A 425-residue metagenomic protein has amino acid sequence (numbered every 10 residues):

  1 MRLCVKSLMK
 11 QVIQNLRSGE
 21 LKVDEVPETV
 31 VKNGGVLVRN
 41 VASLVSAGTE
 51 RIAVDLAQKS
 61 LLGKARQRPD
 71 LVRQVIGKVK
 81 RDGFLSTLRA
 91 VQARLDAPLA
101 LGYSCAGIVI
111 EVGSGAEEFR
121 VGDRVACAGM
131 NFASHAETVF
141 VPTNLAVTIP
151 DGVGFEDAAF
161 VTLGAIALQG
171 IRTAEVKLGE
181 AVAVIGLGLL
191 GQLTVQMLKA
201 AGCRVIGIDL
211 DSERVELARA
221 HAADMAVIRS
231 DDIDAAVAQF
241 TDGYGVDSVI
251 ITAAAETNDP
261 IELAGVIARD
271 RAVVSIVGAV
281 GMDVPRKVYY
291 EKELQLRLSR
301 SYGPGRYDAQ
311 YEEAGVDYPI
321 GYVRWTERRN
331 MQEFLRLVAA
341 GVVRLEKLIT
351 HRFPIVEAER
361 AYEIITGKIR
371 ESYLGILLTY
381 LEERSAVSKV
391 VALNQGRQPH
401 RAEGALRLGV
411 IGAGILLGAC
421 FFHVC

Functional and structural regions predicted by a protein language model:
C4-A100, L377-R397: Short N-terminal strand-loop motif that marks the start of NAD(P)H/FAD-dependent oxidoreductase cofactor-binding domains
L85-L99, S104-M130: A glycine-/small-residue-rich N-terminal strand-loop-strand element that serves as the cofactor-binding glycine loop
R120, G152-G154, E175-A181, Y244 (+1 more regions): Short helix-loop-beta connector
R124, N131, E156-D231: Mid-domain Rossmann-like dinucleotide-binding core that forms the NAD(H)/NADP(H) cofactor-binding site
A174-V176, E216, H221-S299: Glycine-rich cofactor phosphate-binding loops and adjacent beta1-alpha1 units of small-molecule cofactor enzyme domains
G243, S248, S275-A279, L294 (+2 more regions): C-terminal capping/lid region of NAD(P)-dependent oxidoreductase domains
V284-L348: C-terminal substrate-binding/catalytic core of Rossmann-like NAD(P)-dependent dehydrogenases/reductases
L393-C425: N-terminal Rossmann-like dinucleotide-binding module
